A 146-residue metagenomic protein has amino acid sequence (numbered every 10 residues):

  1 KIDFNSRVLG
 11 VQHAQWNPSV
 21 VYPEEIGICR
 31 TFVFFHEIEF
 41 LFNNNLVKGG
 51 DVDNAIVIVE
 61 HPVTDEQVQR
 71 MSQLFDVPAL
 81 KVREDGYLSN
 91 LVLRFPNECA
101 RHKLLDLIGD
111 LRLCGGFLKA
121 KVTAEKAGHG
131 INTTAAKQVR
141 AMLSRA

Functional and structural regions predicted by a protein language model:
K1-A146: Short acidic-hydrophobic catalytic motif
